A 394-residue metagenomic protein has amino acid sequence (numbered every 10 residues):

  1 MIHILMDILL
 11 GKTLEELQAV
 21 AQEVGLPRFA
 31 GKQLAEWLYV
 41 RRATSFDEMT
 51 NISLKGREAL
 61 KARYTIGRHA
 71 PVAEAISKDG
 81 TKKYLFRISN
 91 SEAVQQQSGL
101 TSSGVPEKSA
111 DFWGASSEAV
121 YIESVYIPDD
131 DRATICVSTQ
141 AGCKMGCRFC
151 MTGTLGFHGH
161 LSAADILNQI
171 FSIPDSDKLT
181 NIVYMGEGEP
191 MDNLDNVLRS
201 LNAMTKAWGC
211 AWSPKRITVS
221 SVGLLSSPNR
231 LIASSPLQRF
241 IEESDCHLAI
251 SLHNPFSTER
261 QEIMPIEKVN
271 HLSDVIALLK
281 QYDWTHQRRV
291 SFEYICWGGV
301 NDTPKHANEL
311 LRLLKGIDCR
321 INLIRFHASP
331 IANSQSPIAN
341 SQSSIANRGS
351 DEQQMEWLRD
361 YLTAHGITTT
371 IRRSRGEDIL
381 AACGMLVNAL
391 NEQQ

Functional and structural regions predicted by a protein language model:
M1-I122, K280-R288, Y294-Q394: Auxiliary Fe-S-binding modules of radical SAM enzymes
Q33, Q140, I166-Q169, Q335: Glutamine-centric residue-chemistry signal
K82, I122, A133-I135, M145 (+1 more regions): Generic beta-strand structural signal
Y126-P128, V137-A141, M151, I170 (+3 more regions): Short, structured patches in soluble enzyme cores that scaffold and shape functional sites
P128-D165: Canonical Radical SAM [4Fe-4S] cluster-binding loop centered on the CxxxCxxC motif and its immediate flanking residues
A164, N168-S176: Ferredoxin-type iron-sulfur electron-transfer modules in oxidoreductases and energy-metabolism complexes
P174-N181, G186-P337, S344-H365: Conserved AdoMet/S-adenosylmethionine-binding subsite of the radical SAM
